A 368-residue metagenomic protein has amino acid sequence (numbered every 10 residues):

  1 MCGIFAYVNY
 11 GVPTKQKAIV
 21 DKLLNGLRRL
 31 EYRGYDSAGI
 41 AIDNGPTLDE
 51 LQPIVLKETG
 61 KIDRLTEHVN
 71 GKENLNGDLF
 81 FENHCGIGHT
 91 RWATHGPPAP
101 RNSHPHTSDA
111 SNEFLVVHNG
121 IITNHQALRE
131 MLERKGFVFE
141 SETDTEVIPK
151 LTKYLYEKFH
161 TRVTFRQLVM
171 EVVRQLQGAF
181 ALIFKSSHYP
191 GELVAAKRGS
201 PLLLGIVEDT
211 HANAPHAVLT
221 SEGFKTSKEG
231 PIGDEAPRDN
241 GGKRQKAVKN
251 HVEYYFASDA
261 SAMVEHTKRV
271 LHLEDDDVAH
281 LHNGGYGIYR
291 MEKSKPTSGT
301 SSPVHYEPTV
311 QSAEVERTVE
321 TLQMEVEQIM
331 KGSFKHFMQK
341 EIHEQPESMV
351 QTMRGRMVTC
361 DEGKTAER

Functional and structural regions predicted by a protein language model:
M1-R368: Conserved short alpha-helical segments that host acidic/polar catalytic motifs at enzyme active sites
